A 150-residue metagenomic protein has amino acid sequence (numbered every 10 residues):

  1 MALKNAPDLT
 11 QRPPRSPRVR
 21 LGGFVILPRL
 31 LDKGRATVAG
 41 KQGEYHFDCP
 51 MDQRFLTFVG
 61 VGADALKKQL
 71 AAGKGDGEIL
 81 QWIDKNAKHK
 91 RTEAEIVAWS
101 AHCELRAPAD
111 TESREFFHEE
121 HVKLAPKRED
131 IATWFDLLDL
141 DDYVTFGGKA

Functional and structural regions predicted by a protein language model:
A2-Q42, W99-A150: Polar/charged low-complexity regulatory segments
P17-R20, Y45-H46, M51, L56 (+2 more regions): Homeobox/homeodomain signature
G23-I26, G62, G75, E95: Alpha-helical structural motif
Q42-I83: Amphipathic alpha-helical packing elements
L66, L70-A125: Amphipathic protein-protein interaction modules
